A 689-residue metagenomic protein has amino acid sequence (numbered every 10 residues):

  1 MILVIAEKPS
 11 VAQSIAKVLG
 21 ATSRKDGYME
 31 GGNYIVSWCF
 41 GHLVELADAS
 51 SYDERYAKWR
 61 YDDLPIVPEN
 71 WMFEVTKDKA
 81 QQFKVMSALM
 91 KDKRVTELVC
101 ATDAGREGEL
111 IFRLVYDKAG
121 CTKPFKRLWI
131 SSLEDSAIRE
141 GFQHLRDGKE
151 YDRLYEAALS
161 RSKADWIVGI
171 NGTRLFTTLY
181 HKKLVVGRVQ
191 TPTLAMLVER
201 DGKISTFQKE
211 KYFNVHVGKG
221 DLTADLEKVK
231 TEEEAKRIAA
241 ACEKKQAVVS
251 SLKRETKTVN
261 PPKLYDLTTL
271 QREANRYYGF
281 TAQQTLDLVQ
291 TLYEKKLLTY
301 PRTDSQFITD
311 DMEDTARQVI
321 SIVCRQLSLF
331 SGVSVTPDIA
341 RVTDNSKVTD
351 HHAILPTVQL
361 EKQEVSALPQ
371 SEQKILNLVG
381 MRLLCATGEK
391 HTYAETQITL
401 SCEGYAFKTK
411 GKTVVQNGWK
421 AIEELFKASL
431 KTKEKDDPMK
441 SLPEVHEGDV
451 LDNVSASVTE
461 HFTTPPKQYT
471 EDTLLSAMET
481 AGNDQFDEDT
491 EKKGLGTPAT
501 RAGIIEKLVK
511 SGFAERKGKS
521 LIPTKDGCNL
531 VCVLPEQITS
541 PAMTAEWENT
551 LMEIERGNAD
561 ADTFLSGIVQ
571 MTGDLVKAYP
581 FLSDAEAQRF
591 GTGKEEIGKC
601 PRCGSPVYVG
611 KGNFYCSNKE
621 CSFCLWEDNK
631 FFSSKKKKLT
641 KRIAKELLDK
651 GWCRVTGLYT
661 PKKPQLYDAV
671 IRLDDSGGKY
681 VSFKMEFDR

Functional and structural regions predicted by a protein language model:
M1, A101-A104, H181-K183, R254-K263 (+3 more regions): Conserved short loop/turn motifs at secondary-structure junctions
M1-L159, W166, P465: Intrinsically disordered, low-complexity regulatory segments
I2-L3, M90, T173, T206 (+2 more regions): Basic, low-complexity terminal or inter-domain segments flanking catalytic cores
P9-A16, N33-V36, F40, T76-S87 (+18 more regions): Amphipathic alpha-helical transducer elements in NTP-driven molecular machines
K93, D135-V217, R254-T258: C-terminal or mid-to-C-terminal helical accessory/interaction module adjacent to the motor/catalytic core
D221-T223, K253-R254, C324: Phosphate-rich ligand and nucleic-acid binding surfaces
E232-Y265, Q271, A542: Metal- or metallocofactor-binding catalytic centers and their adjacent structured scaffolds across diverse enzyme
